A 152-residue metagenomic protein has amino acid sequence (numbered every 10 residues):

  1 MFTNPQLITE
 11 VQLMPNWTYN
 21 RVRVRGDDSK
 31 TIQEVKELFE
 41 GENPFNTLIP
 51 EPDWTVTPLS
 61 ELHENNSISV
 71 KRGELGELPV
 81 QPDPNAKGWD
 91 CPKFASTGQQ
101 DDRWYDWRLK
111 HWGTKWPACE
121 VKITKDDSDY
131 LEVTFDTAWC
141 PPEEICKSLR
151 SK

Functional and structural regions predicted by a protein language model:
M1-L13: Short, Lys/Arg-enriched N-terminal segments with co-localized hydrophobic residues within the first ~10-30 amino acids
V11-K152: Long, contiguous binding/interaction regions
